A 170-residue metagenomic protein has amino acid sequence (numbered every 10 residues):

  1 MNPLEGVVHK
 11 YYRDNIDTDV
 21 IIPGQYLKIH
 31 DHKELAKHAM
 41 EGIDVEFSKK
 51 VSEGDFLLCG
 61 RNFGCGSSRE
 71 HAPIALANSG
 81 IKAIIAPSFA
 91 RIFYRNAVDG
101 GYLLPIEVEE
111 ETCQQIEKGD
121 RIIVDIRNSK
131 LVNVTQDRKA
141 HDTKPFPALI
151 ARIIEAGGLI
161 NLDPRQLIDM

Functional and structural regions predicted by a protein language model:
M1-I29: Polybasic, low-complexity association/targeting segments
L4, F56, P147-A148: Short hydrophobic "helix-edge" motifs at membrane interfaces and signal-peptide entry regions
I16, G64-E70, I154-P164: Conserved phosphate/anionic-ligand binding catalytic regions in large, soluble enzymes, centered on
I22-P23, K28-N128: Feature captures the catalytic cores and cofactor-binding loops of soluble hydro-lyases/lyases that act on carboxylate
D99-M170: Acidic, glycine-rich flexible loop/linker segments
